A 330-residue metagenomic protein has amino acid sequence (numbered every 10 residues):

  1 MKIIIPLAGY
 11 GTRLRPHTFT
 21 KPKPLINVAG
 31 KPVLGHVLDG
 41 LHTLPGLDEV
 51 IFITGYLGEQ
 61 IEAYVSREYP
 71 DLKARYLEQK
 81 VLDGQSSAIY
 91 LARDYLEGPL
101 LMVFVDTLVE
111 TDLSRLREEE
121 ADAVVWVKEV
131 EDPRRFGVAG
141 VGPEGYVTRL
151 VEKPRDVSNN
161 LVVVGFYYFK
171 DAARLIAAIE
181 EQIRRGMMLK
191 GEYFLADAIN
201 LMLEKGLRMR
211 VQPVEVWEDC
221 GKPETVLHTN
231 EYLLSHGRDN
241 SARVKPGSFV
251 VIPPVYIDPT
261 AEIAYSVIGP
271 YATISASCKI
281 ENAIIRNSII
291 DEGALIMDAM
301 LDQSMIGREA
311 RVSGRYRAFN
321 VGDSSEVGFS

Functional and structural regions predicted by a protein language model:
K2-I5, R13, I26-N27, K31-V103 (+4 more regions): Conserved N-terminal catalytic core of the sugar/cofactor nucleotidyltransferase
Y10, D106-T107: Active-site metal-binding loops of divalent metal-dependent hydrolases
G11-P16, R134: Short N-terminal binding/cap micro-motifs at the start of the first secondary-structure element
L14, I61-V65, L175, I179 (+1 more regions): Hydrophobic packing residues within well-ordered alpha-helices of enzyme cores
P24, K73-R75, Y146, R208-R210: Conserved beta-strand segments of alpha/beta enzyme cores
E49-G55, V127, I289, M305: Short internal beta-strands
L108-Q182: Conserved core of the sugar-phosphate nucleotidyltransferase
E181-S330: Left-handed beta-helix
